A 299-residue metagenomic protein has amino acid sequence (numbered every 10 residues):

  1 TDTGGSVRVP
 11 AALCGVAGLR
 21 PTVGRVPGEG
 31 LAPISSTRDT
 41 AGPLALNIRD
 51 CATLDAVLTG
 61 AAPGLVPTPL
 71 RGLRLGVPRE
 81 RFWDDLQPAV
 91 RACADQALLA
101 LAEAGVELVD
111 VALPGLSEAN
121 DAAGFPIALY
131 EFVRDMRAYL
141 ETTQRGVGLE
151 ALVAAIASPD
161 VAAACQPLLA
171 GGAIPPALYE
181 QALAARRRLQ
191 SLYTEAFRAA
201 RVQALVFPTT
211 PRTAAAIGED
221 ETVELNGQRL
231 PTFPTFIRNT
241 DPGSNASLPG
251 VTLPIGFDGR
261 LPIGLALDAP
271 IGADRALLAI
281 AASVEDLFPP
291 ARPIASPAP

Functional and structural regions predicted by a protein language model:
T3-D84, D95-A104, E180, S244-P299: Structural helix-boundary/capping segments
L46-P63, D84-S117, E131-V153: Acidic-enriched catalytic cores of C-N bond-cleaving enzymes acting on peptides and small amides
G72-G76, Y130-S191, R212, P249-G259: Short helix-loop capping/hinge segments that flank enzyme active sites or metal/cofactor-binding pockets
D84-A94, A123-P126, A177-A185: Active-site pocket-shaping loop/turn-to-helix segments
T194-E195, L230-L253: Small-aliphatic-rich amphipathic alpha-helix that forms the alpha element of a beta-alpha
A200, A215-F236: Short, surface-exposed loop/helix-turn segments at secondary-structure junctions that function as lids/hinges flanking
Q203: Conserved acidic residues
